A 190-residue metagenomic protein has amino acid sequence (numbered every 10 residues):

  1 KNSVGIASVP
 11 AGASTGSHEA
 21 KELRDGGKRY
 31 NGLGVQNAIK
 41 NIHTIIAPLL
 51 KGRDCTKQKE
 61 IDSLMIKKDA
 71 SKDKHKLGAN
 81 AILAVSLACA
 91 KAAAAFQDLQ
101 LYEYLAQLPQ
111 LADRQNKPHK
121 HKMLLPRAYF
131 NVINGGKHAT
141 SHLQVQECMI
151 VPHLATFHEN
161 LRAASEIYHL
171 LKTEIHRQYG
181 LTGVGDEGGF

Functional and structural regions predicted by a protein language model:
K1, D73-F96, R127-L143, D186-F190: Conserved phosphate/anionic-ligand binding catalytic regions in large, soluble enzymes, centered on
K1-E19: Structured beta-strand/loop patches that form or line metal/cofactor-binding pockets in enzymes
A13, K67-S71, L105-D113, I133 (+1 more regions): Acidic, glycine-rich active-site loops and adjacent beta-strand->loop/helix elements that engage anionic groups
T15-L99, L108, L161: Metal- or metallocofactor-binding catalytic centers and their adjacent structured scaffolds across diverse enzyme
D54-I61, A79, L101-Y104, K172-F190: Flexible, glycine/charged-enriched surface loops at secondary-structure junctions
E60-K74, A84, N116-Y129, Y168-Y179: Short, hydrophobic/aliphatic alpha-helical segments
L99-R127: Glycine/threonine-rich beta-strand-loop-alpha-helix active-site module that forms ligand/phosphate-binding
Q110-L111, M123-G185: Mobile "lid/hinge" segments at catalytic clefts and subdomain interfaces of large enzymes
